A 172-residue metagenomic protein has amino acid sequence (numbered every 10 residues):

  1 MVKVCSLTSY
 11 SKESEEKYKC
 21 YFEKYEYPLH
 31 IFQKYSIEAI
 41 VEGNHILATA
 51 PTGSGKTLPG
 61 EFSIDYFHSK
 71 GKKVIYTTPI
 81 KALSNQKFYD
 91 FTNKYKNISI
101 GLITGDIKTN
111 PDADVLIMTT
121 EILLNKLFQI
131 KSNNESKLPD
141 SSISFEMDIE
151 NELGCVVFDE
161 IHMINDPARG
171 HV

Functional and structural regions predicted by a protein language model:
M1-K34, H45: Helicase-associated low-complexity/disordered flanking segments
I31-N134, F145-V172: Conserved P-loop/Walker A NTP-binding site and adjacent catalytic elements of P-loop NTPases
